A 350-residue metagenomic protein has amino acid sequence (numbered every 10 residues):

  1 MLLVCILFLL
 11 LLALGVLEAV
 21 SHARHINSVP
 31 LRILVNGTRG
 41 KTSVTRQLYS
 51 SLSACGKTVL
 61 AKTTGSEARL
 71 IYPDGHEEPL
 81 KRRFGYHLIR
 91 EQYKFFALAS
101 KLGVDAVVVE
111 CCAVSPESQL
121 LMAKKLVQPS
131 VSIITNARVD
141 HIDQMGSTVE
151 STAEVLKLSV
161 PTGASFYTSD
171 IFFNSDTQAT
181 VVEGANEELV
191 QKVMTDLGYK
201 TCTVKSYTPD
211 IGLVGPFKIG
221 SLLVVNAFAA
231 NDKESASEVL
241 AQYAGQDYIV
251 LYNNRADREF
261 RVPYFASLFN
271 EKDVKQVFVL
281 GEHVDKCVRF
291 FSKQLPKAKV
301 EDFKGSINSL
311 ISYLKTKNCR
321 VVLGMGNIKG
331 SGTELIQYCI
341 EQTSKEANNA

Functional and structural regions predicted by a protein language model:
L2-R24, S28, G37, K41 (+2 more regions): ATP-dependent carboxylate-amine ligase
I26-V29, Y49-S132, N136-A153: ATP-dependent carboxylate-amine ligase catalytic core
P30, L102-V108, S115, P129-S221: Acidic, Mg2+-coordinating active-site environments of NTP-dependent enzymes
I33-L48: Glycine-rich phosphate-binding P-loop
L48, L52-S53, S175-D176, F291 (+1 more regions): Hydrophobic alpha-helical packing residues
A61-T63, I133-R138, S165-I171, I249-N253 (+1 more regions): Short internal beta-strands
C112-P116, F172, A229-K233: Short beta->alpha connector loops
A123-P129, L156-G163, Y243-A244, S267-K275: Short, conserved loop/helix-junction motifs that constitute active-site signature segments in enzyme catalytic cores
